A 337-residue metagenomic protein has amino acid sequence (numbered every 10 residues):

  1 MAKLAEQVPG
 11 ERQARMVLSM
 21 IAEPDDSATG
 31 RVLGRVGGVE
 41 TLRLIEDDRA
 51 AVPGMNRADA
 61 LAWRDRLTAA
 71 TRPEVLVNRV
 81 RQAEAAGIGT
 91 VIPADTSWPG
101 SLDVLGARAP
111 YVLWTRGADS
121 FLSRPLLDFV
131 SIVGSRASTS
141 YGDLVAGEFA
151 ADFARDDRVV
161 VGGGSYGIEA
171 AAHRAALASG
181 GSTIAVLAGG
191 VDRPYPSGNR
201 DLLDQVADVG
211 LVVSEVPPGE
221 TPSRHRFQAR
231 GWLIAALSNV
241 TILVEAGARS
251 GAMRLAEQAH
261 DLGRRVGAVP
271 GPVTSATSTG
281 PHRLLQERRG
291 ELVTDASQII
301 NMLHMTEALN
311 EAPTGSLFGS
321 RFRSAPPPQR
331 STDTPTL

Functional and structural regions predicted by a protein language model:
M1-E11, E23, I92-L337: Glycine-biased, small-residue-rich flexible motifs in mid-sequence functional cores and linkers
M1-S97, E287: Short, small/acidic-rich helices and loops at N termini and domain boundaries of DNA replication/processing enzymes
